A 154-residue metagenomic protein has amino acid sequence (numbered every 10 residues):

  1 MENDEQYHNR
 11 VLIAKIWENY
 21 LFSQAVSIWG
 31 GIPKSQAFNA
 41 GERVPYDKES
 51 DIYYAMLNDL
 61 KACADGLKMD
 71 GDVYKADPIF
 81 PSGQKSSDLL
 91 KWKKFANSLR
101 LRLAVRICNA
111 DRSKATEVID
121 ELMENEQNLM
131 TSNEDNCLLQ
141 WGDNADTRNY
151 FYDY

Functional and structural regions predicted by a protein language model:
M1-Y154: Structured, solvent-exposed acidic/aromatic patches
